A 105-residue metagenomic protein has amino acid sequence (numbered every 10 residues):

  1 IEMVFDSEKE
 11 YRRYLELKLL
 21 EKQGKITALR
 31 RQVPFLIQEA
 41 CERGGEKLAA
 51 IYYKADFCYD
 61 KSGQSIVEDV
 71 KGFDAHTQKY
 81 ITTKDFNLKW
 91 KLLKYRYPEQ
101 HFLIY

Functional and structural regions predicted by a protein language model:
I1-Y105: Electrostatic, structured charged patches in enzyme active sites and in nucleic-acid/phosphate-binding
